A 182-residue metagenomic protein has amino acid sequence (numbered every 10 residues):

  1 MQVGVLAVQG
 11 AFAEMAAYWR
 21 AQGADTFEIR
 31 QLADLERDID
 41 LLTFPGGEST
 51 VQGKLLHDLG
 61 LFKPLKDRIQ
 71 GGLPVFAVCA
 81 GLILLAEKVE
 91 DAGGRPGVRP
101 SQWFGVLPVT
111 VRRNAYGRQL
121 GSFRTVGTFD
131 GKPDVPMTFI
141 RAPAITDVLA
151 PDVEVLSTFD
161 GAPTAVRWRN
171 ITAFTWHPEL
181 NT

Functional and structural regions predicted by a protein language model:
M1-G4, W103, N170: Residues that mark the start of a beta-strand
M1-G71: N-terminal beta1-alpha1 cap of cysteine-dependent amidohydrolase-like domains
V8, V78-A80, L107, R141 (+1 more regions): A secondary-structure boundary/capping signal
T26-F27, V75, I171: Hydrophobic anchor at the start of a short beta-strand that flanks the dinucleotide cofactor-binding loop
E28, A77-V78, V166: General beta-strand structural signal in soluble alpha/beta enzymes
T43-F44, A77, F174: Redox-cofactor binding/interface segments in oxidoreductases and associated redox assembly factors
S49-G127: Cysteine-nucleophile active-site neighborhood
R113-T182: Amide-donor transfer/coupling interface in amidating biosynthetic enzymes
